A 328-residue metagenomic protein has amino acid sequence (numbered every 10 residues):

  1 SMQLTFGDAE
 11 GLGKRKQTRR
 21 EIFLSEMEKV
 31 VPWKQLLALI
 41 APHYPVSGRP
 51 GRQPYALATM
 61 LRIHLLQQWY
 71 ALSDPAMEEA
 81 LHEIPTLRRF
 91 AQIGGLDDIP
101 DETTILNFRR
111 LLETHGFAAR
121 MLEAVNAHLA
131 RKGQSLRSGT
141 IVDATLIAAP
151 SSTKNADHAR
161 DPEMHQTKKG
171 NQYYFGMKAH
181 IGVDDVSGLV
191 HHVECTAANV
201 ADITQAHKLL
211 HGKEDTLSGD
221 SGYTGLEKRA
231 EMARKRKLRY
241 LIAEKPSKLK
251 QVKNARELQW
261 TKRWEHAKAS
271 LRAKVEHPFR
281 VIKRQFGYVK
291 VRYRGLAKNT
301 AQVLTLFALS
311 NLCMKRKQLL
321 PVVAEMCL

Functional and structural regions predicted by a protein language model:
S1-F6, L57, P75, E79-H82 (+5 more regions): Polybasic low-complexity intrinsically disordered regions
S1-K34, A38, P321-L328: Charged, often Cys/His-bearing segments associated with DNA-binding zinc-finger transcription factors
G7-E10, D215-T216, S221-A301: Helix-centered, glycine/charged polyanion-binding patches within enzymatic domains that contact phosphate-containing
K29-P32, R52-T59, D97-D101, A267 (+2 more regions): Secondary-structure capping and boundary motifs in well-ordered enzyme cores
L37-P45, N126, F279, K283: Amphipathic, well-packed alpha-helical segments that form the structural scaffold of globular domains
L39-A58: An N-terminal domain-cap segment
G48, A71, L112-E113: N-terminal core-binding DNA-recognition domain of tyrosine recombinases/integrases
T59-A71: Alpha-helical support elements that line or immediately flank enzyme active sites and cofactor-binding pockets
